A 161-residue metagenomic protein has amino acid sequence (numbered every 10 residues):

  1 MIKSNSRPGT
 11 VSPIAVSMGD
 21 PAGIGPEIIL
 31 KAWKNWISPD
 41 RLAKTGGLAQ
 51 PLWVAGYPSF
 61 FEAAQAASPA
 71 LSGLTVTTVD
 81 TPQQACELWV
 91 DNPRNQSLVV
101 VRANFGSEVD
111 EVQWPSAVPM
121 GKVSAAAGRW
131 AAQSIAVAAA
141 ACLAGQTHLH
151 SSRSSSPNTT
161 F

Functional and structural regions predicted by a protein language model:
M1-F161: Contiguous, glycine/small-aliphatic-enriched amphipathic segments in soluble metabolic enzymes
